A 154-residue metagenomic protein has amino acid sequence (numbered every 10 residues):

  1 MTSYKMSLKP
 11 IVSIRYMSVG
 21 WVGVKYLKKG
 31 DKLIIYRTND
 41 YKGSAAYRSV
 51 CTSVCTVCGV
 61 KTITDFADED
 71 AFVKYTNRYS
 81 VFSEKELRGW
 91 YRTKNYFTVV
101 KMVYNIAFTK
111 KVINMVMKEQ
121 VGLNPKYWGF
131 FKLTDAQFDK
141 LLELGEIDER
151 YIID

Functional and structural regions predicted by a protein language model:
M1-L27: Short N-terminal edge-element motif at the start of the domain
M1-M6, S49, V60-D154: Contiguous surface segments at macromolecular interaction interfaces
I11-I14, K29-D31, N77-F82: A short linear-motif detector with a strong N-terminal bias
G23-G43: Short coil-to-beta transition motif at edge beta-strands of beta-rich domains
D31, S53, T98-V100: Structural beta-strand/beta-sheet cores of well-ordered domains, especially the beta-sheet scaffolds that support
T38-D40, T56-V60: Histidine- and/or cysteine-centered catalytic micro-motif in compact active-site loops
S44-T56: Short coil-to-beta-strand transition motifs
